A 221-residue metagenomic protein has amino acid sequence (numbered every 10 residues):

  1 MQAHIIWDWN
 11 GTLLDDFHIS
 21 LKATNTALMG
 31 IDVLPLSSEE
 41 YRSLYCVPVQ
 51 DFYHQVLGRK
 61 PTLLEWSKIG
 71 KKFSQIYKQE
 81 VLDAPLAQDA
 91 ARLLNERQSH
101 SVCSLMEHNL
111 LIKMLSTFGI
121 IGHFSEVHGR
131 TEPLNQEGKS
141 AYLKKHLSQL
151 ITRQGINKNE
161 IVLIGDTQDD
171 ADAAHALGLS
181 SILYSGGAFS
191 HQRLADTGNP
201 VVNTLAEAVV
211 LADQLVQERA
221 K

Functional and structural regions predicted by a protein language model:
Q2-Q88: N-terminal helical cap/lid subdomain that shapes the substrate entry/recognition surface in HAD-like hydrolases
L34, I121-S125, N157: Conserved H-loop
E40-Y41, I121-Q136: A short, structured active-site edge motif that brings together acidic residues
L44, P48, P85-D89, M106 (+3 more regions): Short beta->alpha linker loops
K78-V102, H108-I112, S140: Short, acidic loop-to-helix structural element flanking the phosphoryl-transfer center in phosphate-processing enzymes
I120-H128, R193-A212: Structural recognition of alpha->loop->beta junctions
K139-A171: Conserved Lys-Pro-Asp/Glu-containing loop-to-beta segment of HAD-superfamily phosphomonoesterases, centered on
L163-V202: Acidic, Mg2+-coordinating phosphoryl-transfer loop and its flanking beta/alpha structural elements, shared across
